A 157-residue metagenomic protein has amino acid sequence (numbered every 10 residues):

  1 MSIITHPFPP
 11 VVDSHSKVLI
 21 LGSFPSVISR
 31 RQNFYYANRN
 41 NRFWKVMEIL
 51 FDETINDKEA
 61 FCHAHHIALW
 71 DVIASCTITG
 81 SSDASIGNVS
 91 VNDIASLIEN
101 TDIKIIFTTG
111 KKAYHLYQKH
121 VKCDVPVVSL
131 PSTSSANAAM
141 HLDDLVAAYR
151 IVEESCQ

Functional and structural regions predicted by a protein language model:
S2-I105, K111-L116, H120, D124-A138 (+1 more regions): A polyanion-binding, active-site-adjacent surface
V146-Q157: A polyampholytic, Gly/Pro-enriched intrinsically disordered region
